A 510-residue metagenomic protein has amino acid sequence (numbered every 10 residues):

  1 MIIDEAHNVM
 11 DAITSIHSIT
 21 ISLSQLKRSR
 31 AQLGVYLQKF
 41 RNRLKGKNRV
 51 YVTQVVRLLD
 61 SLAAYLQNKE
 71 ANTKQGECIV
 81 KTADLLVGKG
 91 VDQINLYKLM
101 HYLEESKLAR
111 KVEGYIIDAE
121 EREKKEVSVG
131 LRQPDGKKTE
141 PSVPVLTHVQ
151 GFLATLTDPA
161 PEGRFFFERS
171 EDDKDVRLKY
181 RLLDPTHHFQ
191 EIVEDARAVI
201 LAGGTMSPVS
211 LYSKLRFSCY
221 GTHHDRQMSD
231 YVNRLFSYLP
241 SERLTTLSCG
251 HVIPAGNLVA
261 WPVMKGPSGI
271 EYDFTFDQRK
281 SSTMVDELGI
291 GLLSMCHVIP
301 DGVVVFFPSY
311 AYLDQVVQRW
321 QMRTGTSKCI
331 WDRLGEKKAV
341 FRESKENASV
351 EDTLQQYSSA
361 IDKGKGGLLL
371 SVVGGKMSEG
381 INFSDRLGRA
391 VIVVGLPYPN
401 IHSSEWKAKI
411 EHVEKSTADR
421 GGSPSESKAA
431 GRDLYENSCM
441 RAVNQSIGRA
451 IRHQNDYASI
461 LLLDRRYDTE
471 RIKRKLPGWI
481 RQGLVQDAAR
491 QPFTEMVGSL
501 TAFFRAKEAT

Functional and structural regions predicted by a protein language model:
M1-R333, Y467: Conserved coupling segment at the C-terminus of the helicase ATP-binding
D4, I381-G388, R474-G483: Surface-exposed flexible segments
M10-I13, L33, L37, L66 (+9 more regions): Conserved NTP-handling cores and scaffolds of large molecular machines
T73, V304, A311-Y312, I447 (+1 more regions): Long, largely alpha-helical accessory region at the distal end of helicase-like NTP-driven motors
M264-T283, A339-D468: Conserved RecA-like P-loop NTPase helicase motor core
G291, V372, Q486-A489: The structured alpha-helical core of multi-pass membrane proteins
C329-A348, V485-R490: Acidic, His- and aromatic-enriched active-site or binding-groove loops in soluble protein domains that engage sugars
